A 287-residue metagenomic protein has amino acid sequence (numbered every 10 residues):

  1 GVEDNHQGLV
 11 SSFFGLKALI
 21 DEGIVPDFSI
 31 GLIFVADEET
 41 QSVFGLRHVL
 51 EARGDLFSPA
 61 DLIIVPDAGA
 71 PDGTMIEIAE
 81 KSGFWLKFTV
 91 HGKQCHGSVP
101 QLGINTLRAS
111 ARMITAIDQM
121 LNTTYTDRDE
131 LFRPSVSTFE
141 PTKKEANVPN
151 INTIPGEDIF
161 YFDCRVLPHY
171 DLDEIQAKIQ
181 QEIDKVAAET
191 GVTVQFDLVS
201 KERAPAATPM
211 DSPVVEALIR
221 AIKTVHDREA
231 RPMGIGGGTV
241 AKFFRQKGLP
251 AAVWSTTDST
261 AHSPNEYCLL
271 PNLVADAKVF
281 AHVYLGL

Functional and structural regions predicted by a protein language model:
E3-A79: Acidic/histidine-rich catalytic neighborhood of metal-dependent amide-processing enzymes
A68-G73, I78, F84-L287: Metal-dependent amide/peptide-bond hydrolase catalytic core, centered on the "pita-bread" metallohydrolase fold
